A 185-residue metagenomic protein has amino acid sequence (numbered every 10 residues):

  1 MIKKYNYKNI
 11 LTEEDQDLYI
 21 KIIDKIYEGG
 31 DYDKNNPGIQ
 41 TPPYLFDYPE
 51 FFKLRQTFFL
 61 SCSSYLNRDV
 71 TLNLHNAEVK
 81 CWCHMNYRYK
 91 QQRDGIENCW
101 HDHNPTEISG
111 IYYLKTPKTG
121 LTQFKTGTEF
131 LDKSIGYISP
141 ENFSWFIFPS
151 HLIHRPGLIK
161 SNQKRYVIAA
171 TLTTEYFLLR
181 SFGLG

Functional and structural regions predicted by a protein language model:
M1-H75, E97: Non-heme Fe(II)/2-oxoglutarate
D15, Y19, T57-L66, T122 (+2 more regions): Hydrophobic, well-ordered secondary-structure segments that either form specific early membrane-associated helices used
A77-L158, Q163-I168, E175-G183: Catalytic core of non-heme Fe(II) oxygenases with the double-stranded beta-helix
